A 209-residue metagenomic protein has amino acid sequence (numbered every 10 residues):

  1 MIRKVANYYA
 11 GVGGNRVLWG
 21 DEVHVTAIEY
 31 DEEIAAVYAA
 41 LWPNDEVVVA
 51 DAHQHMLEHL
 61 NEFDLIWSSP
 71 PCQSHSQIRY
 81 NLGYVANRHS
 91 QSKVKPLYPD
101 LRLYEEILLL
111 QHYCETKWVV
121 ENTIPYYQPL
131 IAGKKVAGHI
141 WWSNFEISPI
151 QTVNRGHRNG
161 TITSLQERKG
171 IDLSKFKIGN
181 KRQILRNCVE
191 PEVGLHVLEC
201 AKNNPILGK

Functional and structural regions predicted by a protein language model:
M1-K209: Conserved active-site and SAM-binding loop architecture of S-adenosyl-L-methionine-dependent nucleic-acid
